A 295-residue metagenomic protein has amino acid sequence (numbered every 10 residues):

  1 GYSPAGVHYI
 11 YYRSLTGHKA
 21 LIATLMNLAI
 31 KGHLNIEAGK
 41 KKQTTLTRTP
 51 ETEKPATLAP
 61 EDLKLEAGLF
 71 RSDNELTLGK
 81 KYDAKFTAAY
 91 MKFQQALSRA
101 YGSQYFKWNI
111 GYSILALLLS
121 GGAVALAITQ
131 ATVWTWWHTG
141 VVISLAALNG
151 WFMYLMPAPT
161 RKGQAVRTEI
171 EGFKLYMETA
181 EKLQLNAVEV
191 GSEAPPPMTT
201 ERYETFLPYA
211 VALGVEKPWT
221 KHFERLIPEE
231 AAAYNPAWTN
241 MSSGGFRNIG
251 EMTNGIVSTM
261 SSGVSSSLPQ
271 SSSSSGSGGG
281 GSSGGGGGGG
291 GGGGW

Functional and structural regions predicted by a protein language model:
G1-W295: Acidic, Ser/Thr/Pro-rich intrinsically disordered cytosolic tails and loops of eukaryotic transmembrane proteins
